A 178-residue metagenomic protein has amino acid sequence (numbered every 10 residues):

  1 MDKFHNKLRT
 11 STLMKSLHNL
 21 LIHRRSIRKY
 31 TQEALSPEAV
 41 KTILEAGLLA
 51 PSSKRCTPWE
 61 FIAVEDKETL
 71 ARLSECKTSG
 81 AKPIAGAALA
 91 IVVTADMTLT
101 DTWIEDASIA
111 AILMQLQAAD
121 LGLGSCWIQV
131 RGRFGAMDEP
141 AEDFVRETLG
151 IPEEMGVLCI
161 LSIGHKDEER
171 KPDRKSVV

Functional and structural regions predicted by a protein language model:
D2-V178: Acidic, surface-exposed loops and disordered segments
